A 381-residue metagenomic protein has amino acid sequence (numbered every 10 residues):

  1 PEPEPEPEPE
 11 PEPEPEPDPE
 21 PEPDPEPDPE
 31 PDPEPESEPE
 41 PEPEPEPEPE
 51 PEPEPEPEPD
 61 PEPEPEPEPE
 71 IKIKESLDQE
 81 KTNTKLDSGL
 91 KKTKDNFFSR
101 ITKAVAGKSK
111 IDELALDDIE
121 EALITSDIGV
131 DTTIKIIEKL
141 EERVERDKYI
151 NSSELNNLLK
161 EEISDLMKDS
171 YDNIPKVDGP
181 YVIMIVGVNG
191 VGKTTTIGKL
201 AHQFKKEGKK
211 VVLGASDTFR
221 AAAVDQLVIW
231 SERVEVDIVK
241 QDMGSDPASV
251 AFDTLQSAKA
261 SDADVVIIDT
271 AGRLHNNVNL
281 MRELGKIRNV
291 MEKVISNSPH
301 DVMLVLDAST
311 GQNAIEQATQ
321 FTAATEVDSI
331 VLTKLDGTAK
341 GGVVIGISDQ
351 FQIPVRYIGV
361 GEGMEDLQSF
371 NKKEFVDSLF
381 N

Functional and structural regions predicted by a protein language model:
P1-E162, G179: Non-catalytic terminal/linker segments enriched in charged/polar, low-complexity residues
D131-I134, K160-N381: P-loop/Walker A NTP-binding module and the surrounding RecA-like catalytic core of P-loop NTPases
